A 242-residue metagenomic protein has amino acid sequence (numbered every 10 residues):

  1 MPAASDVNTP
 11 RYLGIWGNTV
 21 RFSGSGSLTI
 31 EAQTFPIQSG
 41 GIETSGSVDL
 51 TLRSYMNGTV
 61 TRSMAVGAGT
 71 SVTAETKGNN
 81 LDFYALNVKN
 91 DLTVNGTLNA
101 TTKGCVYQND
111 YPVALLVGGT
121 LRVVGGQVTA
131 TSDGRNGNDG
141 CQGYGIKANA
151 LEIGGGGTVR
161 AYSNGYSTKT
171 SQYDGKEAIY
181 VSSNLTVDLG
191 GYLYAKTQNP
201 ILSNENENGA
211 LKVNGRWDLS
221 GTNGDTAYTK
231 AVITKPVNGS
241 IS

Functional and structural regions predicted by a protein language model:
M1-S242: A composition-driven surface/loop motif
